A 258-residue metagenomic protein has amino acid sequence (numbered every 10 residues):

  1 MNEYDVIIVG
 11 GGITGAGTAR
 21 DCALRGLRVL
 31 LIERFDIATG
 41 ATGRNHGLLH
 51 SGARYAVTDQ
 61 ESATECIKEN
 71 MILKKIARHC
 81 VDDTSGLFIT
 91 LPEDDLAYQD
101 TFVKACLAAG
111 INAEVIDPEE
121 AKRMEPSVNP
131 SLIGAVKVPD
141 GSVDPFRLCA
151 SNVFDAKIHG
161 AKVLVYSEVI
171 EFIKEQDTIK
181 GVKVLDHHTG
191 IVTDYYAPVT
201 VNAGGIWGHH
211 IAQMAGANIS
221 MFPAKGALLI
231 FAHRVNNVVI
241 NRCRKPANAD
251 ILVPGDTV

Functional and structural regions predicted by a protein language model:
M1-T14: Beta1/beta-strand and adjacent pyrophosphate-binding region of the FAD-binding site in flavoprotein oxidoreductases
N2-Y4, T189-V199: Core beta-strand elements of the Rossmann-like FAD/NAD(P) dinucleotide-binding domain in flavoenzyme oxidoreductases
D21-L24, L49, K74-K75, H79-D83 (+2 more regions): Active-site substrate-recognition segment that forms the wall of the catalytic cavity or substrate channel
A23-G43: Glycine-rich FAD pyrophosphate-binding loop
G47-E120, M124, A247-A249: Dinucleotide-binding Rossmann-like beta1-alpha1 core, especially the glycine-rich loop that anchors the ADP
I89-H159, L164-V165, E171-T178, K183: Flavin (FAD/FMN) cofactor-binding and adjacent substrate-gating region of FAD-dependent oxidoreductase domains
